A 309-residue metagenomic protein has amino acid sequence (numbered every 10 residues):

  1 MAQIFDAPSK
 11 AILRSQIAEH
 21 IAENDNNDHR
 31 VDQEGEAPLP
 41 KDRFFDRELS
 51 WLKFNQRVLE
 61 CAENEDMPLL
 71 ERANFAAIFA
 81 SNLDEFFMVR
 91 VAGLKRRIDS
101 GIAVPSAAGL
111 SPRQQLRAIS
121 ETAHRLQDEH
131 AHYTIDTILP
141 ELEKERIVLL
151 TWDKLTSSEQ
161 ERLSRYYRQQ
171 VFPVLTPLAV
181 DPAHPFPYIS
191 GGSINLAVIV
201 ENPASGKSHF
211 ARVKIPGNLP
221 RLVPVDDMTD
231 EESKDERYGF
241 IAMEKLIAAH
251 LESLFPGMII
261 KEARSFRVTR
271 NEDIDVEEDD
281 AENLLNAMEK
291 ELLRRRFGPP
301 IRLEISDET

Functional and structural regions predicted by a protein language model:
Q3-T309: N-terminal non-catalytic structural scaffold regions of very large proteins
